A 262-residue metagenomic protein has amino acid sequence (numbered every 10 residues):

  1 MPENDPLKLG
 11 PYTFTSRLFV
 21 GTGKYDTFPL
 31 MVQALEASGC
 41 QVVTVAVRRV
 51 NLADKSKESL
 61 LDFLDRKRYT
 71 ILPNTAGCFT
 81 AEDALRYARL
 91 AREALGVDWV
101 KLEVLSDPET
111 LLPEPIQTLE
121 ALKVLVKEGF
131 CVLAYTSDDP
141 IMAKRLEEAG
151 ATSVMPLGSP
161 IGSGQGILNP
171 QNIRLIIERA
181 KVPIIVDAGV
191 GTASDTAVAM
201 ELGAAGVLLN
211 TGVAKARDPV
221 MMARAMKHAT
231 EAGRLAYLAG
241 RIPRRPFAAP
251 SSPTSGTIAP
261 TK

Functional and structural regions predicted by a protein language model:
N4-L9, T22-V45, K55-T70, C78-A239 (+1 more regions): Alpha/beta enzyme core
P11-L18: Conserved SET/PR-domain catalytic core that frames the SAM/AdoMet-binding pocket
R48: Metallocofactor- and cofactor-centric catalytic cores in central/energy metabolism, strongly enriched
L52: Short, motif-level signal for alpha-helix interfacial/capping segments enriched in acidic residues and aromatics/proline
